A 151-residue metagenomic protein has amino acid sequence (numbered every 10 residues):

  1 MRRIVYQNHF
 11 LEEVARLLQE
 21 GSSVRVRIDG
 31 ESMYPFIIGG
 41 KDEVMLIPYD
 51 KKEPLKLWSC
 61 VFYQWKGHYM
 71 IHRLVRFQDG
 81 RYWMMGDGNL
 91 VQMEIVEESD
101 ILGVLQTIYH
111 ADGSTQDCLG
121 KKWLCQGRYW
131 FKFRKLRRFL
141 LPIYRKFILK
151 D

Functional and structural regions predicted by a protein language model:
M1-D151: Extended hydrophobic leader/signal-anchor segments used for secretion and membrane insertion
